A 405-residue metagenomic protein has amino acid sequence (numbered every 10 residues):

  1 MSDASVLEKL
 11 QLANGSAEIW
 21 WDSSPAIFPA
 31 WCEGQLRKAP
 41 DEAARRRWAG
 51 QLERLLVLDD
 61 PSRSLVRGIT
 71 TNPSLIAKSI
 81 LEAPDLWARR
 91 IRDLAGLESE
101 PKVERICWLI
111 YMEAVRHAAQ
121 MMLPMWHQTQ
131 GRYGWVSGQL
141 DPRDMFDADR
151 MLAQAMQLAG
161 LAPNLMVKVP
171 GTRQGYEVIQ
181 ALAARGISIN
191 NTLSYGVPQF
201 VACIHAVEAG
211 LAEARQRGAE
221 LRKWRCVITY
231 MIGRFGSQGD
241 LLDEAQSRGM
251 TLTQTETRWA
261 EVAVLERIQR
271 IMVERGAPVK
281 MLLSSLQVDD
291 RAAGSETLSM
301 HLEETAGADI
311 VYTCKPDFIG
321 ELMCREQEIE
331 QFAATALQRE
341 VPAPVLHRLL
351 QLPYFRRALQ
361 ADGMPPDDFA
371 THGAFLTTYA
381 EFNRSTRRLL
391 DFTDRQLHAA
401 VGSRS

Functional and structural regions predicted by a protein language model:
M1-L52: N- or domain-start disorder-to-order transition segments that initiate the globular core
A17-S23, A43, R47-W48, R67-T71 (+6 more regions): Hydrophobic faces of well-ordered beta-strands that scaffold small-molecule active sites in alpha/beta enzyme cores
P25-I27, P73-A77, M112, S137-D144 (+5 more regions): Active-site-proximal loop/turn and secondary-structure-junction residues that shape catalytic pockets, frequently
K38, A83-L109, G186-N190, L242-R258: Glycine-rich tight-turn/loop motif centered on a GG-T
Q51-L55, R63-V66, P73-Q174, V178: Active-site beta->alpha loop and helix N-cap motifs at the rims of alpha/beta catalytic domains
M112-L123, L152-A159, I179, F200 (+5 more regions): Generic structural signal for well-ordered alpha-helices, preferentially at hydrophobic/aromatic core positions
Q180, S188-L337: Catalytic alpha/beta core domains of metabolic enzymes, predominantly
Q331-S405: C-terminal extensions of enzymes
